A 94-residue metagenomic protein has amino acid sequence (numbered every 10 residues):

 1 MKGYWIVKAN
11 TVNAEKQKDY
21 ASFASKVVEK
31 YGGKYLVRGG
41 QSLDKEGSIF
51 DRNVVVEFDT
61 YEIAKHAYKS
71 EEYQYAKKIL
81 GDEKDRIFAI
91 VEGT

Functional and structural regions predicted by a protein language model:
M1-R52, F58-K69, E92-T94: Short S/T/G/P-rich N-terminal loop/turn motif that feeds into the first structured element of a domain
Y61-A89: C-terminal structural segments of small proteins and small subunits
